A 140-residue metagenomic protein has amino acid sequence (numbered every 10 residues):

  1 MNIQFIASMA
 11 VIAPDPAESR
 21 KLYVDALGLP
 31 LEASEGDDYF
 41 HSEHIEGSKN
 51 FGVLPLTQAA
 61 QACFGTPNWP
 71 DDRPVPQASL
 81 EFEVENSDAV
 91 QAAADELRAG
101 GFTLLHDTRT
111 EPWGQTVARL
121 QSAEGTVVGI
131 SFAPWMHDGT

Functional and structural regions predicted by a protein language model:
M1, S42-E43, W69-D72: Short secondary-structure boundary/capping segments
M1-R20, Q77-F82, A133-T140: N-terminal beta-strand motif that seeds the catalytic metal site of vicinal oxygen chelate
N2, S42, A94-T140: Vicinal oxygen chelate
Q4, E46-S48, R73-Q77: Short connector loops at helix/strand junctions that flank enzyme active sites, especially segments positioning acidic
A10-A59: Core segments of cupin and vicinal oxygen chelate
A17-K21, D25, D88-A99: Replace "anionic and nucleotidyl ligands
L56-D71: Short, flexible, mixed-charge acidic loops at enzyme active sites
P76-A94: Mid-chain, well-packed structural core segment of small domains
